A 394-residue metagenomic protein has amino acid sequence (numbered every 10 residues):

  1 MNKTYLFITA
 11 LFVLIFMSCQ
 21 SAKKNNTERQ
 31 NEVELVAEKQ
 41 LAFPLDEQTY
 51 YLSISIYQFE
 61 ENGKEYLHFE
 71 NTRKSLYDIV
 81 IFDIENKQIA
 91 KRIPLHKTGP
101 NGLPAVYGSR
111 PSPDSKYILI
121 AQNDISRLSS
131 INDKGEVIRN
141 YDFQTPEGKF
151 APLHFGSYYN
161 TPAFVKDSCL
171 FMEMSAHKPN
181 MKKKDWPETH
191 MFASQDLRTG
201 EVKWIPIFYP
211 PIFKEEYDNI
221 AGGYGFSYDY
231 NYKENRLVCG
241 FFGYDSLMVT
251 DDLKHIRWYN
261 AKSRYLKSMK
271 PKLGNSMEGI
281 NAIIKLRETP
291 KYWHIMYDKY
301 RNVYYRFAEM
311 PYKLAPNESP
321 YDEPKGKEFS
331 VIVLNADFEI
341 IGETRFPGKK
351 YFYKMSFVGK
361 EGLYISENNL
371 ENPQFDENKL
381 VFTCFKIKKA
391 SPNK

Functional and structural regions predicted by a protein language model:
M17-S18: C-terminal motif of bacterial Sec signal peptides marking the signal peptidase cleavage site
N26-S53: A short helix->beta-strand "capping" segment at the edge of beta-propeller domains
F43-I79, W293-D298, N302-E309: Beta-strand-rich domains and repeat architectures in extracellular enzymes and scaffolds, especially beta-propellers
I81-D83, G135, D185-G200, Y321-E339 (+1 more regions): Beta-propeller blade signature
Q88-L119, N123, Y141-H154, F346-F352: Blade-loop segments of beta-propeller domains
N101, K262-K270, G274-M277, E339-G359: Conserved blade-ending motifs and adjacent loop-strand segments that build the rim/top face of beta-propeller domains
I125-S126, D133-M181: Asp-box/WD-like beta-propeller blade repeats and closely related beta-sheet repeat scaffolds
L286-V333: Loop/turn-rich, solvent-exposed surfaces of beta-rich toroidal or solenoidal domains
